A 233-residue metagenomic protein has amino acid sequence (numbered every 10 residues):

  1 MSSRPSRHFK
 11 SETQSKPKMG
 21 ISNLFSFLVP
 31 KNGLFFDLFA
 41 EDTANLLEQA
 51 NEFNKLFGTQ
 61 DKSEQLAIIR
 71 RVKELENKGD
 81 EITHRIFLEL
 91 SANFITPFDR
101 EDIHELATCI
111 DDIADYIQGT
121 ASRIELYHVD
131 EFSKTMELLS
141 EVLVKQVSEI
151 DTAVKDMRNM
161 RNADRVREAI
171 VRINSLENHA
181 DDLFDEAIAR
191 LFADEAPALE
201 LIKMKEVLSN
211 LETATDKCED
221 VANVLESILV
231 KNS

Functional and structural regions predicted by a protein language model:
S2-S233: Cytosolic, long alpha-helical scaffolding segments
